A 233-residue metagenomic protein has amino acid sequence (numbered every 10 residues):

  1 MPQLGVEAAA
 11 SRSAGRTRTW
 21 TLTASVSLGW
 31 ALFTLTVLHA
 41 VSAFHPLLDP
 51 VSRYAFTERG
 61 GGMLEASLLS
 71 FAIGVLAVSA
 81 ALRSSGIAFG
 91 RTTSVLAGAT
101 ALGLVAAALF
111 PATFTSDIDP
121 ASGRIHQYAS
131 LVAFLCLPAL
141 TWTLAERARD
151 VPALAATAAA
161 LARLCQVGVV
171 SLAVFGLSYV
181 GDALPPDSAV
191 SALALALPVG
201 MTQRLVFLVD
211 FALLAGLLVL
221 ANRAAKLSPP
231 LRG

Functional and structural regions predicted by a protein language model:
M1-R18: Short, Lys/Arg-rich, polar N-terminal cytosolic tail immediately upstream of the first transmembrane signal-anchor
R16, A81-T93, A148-L161: Membrane-interface helix-boundary motifs at transmembrane edges
T21-T34, G98: Alpha-helical transmembrane segments
L28-P46: Alpha-helical transmembrane segments of multi-pass membrane proteins
V51-Y54, P186-M201: Short, membrane-exposed interhelical loops at transmembrane-helix boundaries
R53-I73: Interfacial helix-start motif at the membrane-water boundary
A106-A156: Membrane-proximal helix-loop-helix units in multi-pass membrane proteins
A129, A158-L164, A196-L208: Individual transmembrane alpha-helices with interfacial aromatic-anchor signatures
